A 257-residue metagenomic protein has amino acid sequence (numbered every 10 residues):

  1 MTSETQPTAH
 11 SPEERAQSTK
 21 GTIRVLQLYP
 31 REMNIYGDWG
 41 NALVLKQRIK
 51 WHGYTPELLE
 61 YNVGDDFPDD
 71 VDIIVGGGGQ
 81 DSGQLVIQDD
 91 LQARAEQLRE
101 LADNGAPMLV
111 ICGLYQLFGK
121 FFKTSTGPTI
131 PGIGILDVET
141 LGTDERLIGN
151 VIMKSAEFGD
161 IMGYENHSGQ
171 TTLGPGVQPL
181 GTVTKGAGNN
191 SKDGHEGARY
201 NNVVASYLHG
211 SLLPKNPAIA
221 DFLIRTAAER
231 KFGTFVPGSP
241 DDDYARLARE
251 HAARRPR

Functional and structural regions predicted by a protein language model:
M1-D103, P214-R257: N-terminal beta1-alpha1 cap of cysteine-dependent amidohydrolase-like domains
I23, F158-I161, R199-V204: Beta-strand-turn-beta hairpins that frame and shape the catalytic cleft of phosphate-ester-processing enzymes
Q27, L58-E60, I135, G163-E165 (+1 more regions): Conserved beta-strand scaffold positions in the cores of enzyme catalytic domains, especially in NTP/NDP-utilizing
Y29-R31, S168-Q170, G210-L212: Glycine-rich beta-alpha junction loops
I73-G77, L109, A205-Y207: Structural motif
D81-E157: Cysteine-nucleophile active-site neighborhood
S125-E196: Pocket-forming structural segment of enzyme catalytic cores
N190-A228: A glycine-centered loop/beta-turn motif at secondary-structure junctions
